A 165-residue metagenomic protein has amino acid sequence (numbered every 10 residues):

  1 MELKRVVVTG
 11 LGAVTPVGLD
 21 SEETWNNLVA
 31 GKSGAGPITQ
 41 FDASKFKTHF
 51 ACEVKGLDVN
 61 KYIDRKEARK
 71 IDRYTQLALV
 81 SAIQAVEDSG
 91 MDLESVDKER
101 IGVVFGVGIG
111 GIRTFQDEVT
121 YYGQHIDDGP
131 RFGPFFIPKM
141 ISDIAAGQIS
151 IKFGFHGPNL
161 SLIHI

Functional and structural regions predicted by a protein language model:
M1-P158: Conserved "HGTGT" condensation-loop signature of ketosynthase/thiolase-family condensing enzymes that catalyze
I163-I165: Conserved small/polar residues in nucleotide/adenosyl-binding loops
